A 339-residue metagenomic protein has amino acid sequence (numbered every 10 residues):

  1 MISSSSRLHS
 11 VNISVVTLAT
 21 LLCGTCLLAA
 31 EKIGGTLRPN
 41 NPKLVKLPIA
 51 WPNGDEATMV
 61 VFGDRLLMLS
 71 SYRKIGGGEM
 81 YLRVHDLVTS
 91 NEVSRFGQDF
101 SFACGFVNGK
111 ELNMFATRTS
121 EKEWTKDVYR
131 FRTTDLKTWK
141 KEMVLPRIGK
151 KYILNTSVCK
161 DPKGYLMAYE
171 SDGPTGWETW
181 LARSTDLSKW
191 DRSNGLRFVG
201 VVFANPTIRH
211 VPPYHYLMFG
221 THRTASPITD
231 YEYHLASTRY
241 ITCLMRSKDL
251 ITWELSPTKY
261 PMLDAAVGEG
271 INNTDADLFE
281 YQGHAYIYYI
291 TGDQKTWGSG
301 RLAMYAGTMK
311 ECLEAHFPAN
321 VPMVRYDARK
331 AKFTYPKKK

Functional and structural regions predicted by a protein language model:
M1-S10: N-terminal secretory signal peptides that target proteins for export/translocation
R7, A29-A30: Intrinsically disordered, low-complexity regions enriched for glutamine and histidine
S14-T25: Bacterial N-terminal signal peptides
A30-K339: Carbohydrate-active catalytic/glycan-binding domains of CAZyme proteins, especially the secreted or lumenal ectodomains
